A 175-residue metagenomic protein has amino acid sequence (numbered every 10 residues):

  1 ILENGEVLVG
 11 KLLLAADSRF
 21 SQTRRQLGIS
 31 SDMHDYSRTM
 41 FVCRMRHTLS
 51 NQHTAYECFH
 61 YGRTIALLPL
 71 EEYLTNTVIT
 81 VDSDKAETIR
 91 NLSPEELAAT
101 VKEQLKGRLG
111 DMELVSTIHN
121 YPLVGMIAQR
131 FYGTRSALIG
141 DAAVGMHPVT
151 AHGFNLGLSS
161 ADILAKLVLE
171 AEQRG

Functional and structural regions predicted by a protein language model:
E3-H119: Conserved FAD-binding catalytic core of PHBH/FMO-like flavoproteins
E87-R174: FAD/FMN-dependent oxidoreductases across multiple families
